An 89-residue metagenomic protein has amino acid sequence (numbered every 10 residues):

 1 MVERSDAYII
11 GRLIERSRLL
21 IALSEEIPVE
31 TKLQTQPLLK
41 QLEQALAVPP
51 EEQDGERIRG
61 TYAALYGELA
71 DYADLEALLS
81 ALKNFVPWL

Functional and structural regions predicted by a protein language model:
M1-Y72, P87-W88: Short amphipathic alpha-helical segments that predominantly mediate membrane engagement
S80-L89: Short, functional C-terminal segments
